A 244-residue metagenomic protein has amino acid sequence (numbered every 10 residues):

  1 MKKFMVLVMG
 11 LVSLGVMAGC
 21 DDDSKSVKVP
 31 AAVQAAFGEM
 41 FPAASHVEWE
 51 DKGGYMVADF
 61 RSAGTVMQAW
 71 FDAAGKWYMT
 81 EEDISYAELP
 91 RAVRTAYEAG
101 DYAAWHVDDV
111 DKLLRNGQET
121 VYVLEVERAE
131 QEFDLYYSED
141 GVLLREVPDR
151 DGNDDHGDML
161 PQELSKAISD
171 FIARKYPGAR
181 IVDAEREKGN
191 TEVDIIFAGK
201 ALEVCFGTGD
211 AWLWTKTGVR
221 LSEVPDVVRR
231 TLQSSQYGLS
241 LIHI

Functional and structural regions predicted by a protein language model:
M1-F4: Positively charged n-region of N-terminal signal peptides that target proteins for export
V6-G10: Sec-dependent N-terminal signal peptides
V16-G19: C-terminal motif of bacterial Sec signal peptides marking the signal peptidase cleavage site
D23-D83, A87, R94-T95, Q131 (+1 more regions): Acidic/polar, low-complexity intrinsically disordered N-terminal segments immediately downstream of a Sec signal
P30-A31, D72-W105, L144, R150-D158 (+2 more regions): A low-complexity, Ser/Thr/Gly/Pro-enriched, surface-exposed linker/loop concept that marks segments flanking
G54-E81, V121-D149, G189-T217: Amphipathic N-proximal alpha-helical interface segments
K112-K166, D170-R174, G178-R180: A charged, solvent-exposed segment within the mature domains of Sec-exported extracytoplasmic proteins
I242-I244: Conserved small/polar residues in nucleotide/adenosyl-binding loops
